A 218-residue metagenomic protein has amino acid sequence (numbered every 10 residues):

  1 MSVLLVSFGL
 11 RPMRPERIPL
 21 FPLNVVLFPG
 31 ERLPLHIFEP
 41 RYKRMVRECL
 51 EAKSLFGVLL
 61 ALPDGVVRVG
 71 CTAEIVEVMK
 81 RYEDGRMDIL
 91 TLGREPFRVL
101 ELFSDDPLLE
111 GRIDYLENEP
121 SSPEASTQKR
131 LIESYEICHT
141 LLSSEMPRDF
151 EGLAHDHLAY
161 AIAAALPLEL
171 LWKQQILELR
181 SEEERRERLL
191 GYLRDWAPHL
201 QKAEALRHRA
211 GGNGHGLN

Functional and structural regions predicted by a protein language model:
S2-N218: N-terminal low-complexity, acidic/polar interaction/targeting segments
